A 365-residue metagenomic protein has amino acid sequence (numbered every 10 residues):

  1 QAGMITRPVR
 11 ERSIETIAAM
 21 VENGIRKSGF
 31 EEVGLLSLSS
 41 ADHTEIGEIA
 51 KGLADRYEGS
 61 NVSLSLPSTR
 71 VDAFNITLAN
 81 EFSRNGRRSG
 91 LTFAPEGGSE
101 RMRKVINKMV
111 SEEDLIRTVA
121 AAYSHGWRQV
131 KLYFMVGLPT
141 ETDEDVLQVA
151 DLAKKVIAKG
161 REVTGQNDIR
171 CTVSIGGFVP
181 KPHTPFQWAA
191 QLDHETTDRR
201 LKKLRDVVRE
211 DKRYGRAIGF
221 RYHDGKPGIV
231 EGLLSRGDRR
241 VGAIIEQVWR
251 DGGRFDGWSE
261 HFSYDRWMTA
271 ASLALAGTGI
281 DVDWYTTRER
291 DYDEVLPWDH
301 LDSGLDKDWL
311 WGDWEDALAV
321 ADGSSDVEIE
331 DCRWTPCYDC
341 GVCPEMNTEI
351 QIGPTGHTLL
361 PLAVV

Functional and structural regions predicted by a protein language model:
Q1-I5: Detector for the c-type heme attachment site
V9-I25, P354-V365: Short microdomains enriched in Cys/His and/or Lys/Arg
E22-I175, P180: Conserved SAM/AdoMet-binding glycine-rich loop
E31-G34, N61-S65, V130, C171 (+2 more regions): Acidic/polar loop patches that form or flank catalytic/metal-binding clefts of enzymes that bind anionic ligands
T44-E45, F74-L78, R101-I106, V136-E144 (+4 more regions): Flexible glycine/acidic-rich beta-alpha junction loops that bind and position SAM and/or redox cofactors in anaerobic
D198-R209: Two-metal-ion acidic nuclease core segments, chiefly of the RNase H-like superfamily
D211-V365: Radical SAM enzyme core and accessory elements
